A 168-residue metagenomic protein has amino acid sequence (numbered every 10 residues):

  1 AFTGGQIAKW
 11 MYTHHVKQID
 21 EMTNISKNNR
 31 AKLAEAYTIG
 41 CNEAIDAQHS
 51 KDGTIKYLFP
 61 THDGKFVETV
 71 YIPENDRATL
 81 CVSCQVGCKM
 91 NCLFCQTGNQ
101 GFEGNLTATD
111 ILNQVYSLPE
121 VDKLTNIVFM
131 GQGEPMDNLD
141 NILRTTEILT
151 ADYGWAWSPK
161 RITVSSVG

Functional and structural regions predicted by a protein language model:
A1-A78: Flexible, acidic/Gly-rich N-terminal and inter-domain linker regions that tether and position cofactor-handling modules
V67-G168: Conserved Radical SAM active-site core
